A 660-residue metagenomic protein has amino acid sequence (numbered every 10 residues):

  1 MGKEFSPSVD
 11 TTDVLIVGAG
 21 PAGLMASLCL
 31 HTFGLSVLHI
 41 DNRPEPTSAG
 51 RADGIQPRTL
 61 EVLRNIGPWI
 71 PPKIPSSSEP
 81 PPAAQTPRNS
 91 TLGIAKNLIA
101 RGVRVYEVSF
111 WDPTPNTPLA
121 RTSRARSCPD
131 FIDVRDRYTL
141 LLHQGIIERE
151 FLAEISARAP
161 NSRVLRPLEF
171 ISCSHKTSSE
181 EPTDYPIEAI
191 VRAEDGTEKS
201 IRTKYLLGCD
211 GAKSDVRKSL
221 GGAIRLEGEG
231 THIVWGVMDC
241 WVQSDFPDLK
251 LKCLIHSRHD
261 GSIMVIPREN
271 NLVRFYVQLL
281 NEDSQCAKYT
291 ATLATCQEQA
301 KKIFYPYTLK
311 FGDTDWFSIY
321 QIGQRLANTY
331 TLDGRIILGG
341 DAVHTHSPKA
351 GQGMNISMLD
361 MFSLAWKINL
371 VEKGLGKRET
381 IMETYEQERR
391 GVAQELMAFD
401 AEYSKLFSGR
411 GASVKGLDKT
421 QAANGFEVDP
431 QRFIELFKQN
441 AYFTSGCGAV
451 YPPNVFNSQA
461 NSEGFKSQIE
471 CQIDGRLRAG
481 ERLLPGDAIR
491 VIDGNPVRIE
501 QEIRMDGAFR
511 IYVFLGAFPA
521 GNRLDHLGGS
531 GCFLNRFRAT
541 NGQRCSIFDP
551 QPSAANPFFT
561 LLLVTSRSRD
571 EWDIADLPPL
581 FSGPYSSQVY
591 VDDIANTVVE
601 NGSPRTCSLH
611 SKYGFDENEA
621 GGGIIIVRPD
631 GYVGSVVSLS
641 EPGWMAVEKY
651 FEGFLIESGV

Functional and structural regions predicted by a protein language model:
D10-T12, D195-Y205: Core beta-strand elements of the Rossmann-like FAD/NAD(P) dinucleotide-binding domain in flavoenzyme oxidoreductases
V17, I201-G211: Short hydrophobic core segments
A19-S27, F151, G208, T314 (+7 more regions): Conserved mid-domain beta->alpha element of the FAD-binding
H31-A52: Glycine-rich FAD pyrophosphate-binding loop
S48-S156, K176, P267, M397: Active-site-adjacent segment of FAD-dependent monooxygenases/related oxidoreductases
P115-I146, I190-E198, D248, R258-I322 (+2 more regions): Conserved FAD/dinucleotide-binding core of flavoprotein oxidoreductases
R166-I187: A conserved short coil-to-beta-strand element within the FAD-binding core of flavoproteins
G208-A223: Flavin (primarily FAD) binding-site architecture
